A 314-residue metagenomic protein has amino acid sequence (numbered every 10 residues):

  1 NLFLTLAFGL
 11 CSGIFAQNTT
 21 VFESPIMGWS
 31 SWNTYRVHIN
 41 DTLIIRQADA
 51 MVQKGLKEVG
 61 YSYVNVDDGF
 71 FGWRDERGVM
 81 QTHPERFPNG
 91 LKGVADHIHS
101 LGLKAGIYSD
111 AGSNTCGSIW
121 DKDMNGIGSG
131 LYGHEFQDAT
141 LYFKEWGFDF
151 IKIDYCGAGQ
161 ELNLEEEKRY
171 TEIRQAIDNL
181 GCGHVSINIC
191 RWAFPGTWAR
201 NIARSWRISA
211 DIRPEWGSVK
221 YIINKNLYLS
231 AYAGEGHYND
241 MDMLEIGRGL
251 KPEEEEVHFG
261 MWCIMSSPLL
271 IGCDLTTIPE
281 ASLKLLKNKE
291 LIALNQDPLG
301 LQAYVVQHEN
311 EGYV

Functional and structural regions predicted by a protein language model:
N1-Q17: Bacterial Sec-dependent N-terminal signal peptides
Q17-I45, A50, T140-L141, R174-D178 (+2 more regions): N-terminal module-boundary/linker segments of secreted carbohydrate-active enzymes
S31-I39, Q81-P84, G159-L162, L250: Second-shell loop/turn segments in exported
W32-T34, G69, D110-N114, C156-A158 (+3 more regions): Active-site beta-loop-alpha junctions enriched in small/polar residues
Q47, M51-L162: Aromatic-lined carbohydrate-binding/catalytic grooves of carbohydrate-active enzymes
F148-F150, C156-V185: Extracytoplasmic, non-cytosolic globular domains
K168, N179-L180, H184-D274: Glycan-recognition surfaces
S267-V314: Glycan-recognition and catalytic regions of carbohydrate-active enzymes
